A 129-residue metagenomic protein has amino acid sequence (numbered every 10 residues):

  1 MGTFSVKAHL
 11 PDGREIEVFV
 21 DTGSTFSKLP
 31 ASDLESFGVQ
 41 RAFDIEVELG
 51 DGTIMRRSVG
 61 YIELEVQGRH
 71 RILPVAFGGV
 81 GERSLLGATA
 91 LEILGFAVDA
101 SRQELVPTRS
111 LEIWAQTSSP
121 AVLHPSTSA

Functional and structural regions predicted by a protein language model:
M1-A129: Pepsin/retropepsin-fold aspartyl endopeptidases
